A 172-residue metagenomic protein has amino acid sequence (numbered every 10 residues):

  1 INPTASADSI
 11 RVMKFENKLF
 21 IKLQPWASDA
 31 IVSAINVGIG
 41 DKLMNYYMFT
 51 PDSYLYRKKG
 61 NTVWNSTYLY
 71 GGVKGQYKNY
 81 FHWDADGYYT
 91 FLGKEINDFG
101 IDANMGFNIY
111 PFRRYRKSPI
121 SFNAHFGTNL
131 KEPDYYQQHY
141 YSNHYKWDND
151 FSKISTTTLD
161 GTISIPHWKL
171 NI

Functional and structural regions predicted by a protein language model:
I1-I172: Exposed, low-structure sequence patches enriched in small/polar residues
